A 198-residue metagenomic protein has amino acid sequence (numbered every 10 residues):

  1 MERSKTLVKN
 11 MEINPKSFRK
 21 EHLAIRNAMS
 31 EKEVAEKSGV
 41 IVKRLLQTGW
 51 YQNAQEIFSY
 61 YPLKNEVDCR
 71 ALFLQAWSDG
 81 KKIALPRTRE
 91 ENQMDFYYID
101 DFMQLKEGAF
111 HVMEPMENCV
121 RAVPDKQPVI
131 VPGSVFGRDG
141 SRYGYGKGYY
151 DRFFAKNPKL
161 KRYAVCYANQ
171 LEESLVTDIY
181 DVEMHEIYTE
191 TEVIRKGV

Functional and structural regions predicted by a protein language model:
E2-I13, S17, A24-A28, P124-V129 (+2 more regions): Surface-exposed, charge/polar-rich loops and edge strands
E2-P124: N-terminal active-site beta-alpha-beta segment that forms phosphate/nucleotide-binding and substrate-recognition loops
H22, S59, I83, I130 (+2 more regions): A residue-level signal for conserved active-site and pocket-lining positions in enzyme catalytic cores
Y61, G133, T191: Glycine-rich, N-terminal phosphate-binding loop of Rossmann-like dinucleotide-binding domains
L63-N65, S134-R138: Short glycine-rich anion-binding loops that position phosphate/pyrophosphate groups of nucleotides and phosphorylated
D68-A71, D95, D139-R142, S174-L175: Short glycine-/acidic-enriched loop or helix-start segments at secondary-structure transitions that form or flank
L74, G144-Y149: Charged helix-capping and loop-helix junction motifs
M113-P115, P132-V135: A structured binding-face within diverse protein domains that lines the active/interaction site
